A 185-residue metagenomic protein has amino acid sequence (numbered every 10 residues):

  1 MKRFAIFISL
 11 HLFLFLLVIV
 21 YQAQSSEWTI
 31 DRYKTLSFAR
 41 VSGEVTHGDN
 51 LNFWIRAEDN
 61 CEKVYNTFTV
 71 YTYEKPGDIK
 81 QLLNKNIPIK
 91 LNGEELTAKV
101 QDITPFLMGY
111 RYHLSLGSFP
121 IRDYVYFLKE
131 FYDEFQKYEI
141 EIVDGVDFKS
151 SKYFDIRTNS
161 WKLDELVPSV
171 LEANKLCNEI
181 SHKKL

Functional and structural regions predicted by a protein language model:
M1-S25: Classical Sec-dependent N-terminal signal peptides that target proteins to the secretory pathway
A23-L185: A generic "folded-domain core" signal
